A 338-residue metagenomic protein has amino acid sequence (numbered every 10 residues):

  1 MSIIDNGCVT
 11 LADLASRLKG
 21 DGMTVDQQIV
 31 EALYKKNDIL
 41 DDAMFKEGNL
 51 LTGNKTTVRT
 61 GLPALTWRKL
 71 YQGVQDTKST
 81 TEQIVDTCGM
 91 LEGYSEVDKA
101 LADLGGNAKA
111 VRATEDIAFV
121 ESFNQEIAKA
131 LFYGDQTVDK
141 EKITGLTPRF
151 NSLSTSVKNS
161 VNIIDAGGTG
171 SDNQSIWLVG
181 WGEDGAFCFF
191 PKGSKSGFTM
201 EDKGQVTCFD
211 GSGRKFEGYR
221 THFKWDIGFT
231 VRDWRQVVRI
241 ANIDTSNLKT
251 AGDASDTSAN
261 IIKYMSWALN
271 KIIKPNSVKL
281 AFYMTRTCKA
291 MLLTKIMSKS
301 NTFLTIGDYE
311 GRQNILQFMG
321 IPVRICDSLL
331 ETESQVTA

Functional and structural regions predicted by a protein language model:
S2-D41, N54-T57, W67, T77-A338: Core alpha/beta structural scaffold of self-assembling particle/tube/pore-forming proteins
K46-V74: N-terminal, Lys/Arg-enriched amphipathic/low-complexity engagement segments that precede the first folded domain
